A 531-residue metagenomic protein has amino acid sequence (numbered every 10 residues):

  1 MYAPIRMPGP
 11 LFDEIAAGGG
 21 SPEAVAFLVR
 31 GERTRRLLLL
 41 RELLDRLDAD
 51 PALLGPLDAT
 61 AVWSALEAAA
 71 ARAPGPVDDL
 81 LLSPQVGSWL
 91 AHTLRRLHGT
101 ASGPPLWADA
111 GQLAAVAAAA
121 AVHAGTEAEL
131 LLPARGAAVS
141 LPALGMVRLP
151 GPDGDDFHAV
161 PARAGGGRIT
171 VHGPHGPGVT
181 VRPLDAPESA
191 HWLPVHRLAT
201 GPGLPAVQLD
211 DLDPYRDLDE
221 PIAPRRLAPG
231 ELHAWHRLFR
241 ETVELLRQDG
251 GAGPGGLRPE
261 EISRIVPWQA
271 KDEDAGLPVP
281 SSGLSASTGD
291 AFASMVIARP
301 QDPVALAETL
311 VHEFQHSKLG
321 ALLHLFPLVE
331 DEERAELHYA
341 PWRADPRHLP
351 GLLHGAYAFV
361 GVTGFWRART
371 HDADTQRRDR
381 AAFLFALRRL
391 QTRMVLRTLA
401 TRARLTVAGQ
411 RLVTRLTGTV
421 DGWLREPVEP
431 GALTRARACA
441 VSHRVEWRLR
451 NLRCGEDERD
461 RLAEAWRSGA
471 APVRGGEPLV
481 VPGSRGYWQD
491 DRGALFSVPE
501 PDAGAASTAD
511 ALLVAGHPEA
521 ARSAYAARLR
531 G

Functional and structural regions predicted by a protein language model:
M1-K271, G289, S294-A298, A386-G531: Type-3 copper protein
H233, Q301, A305, D345-L353 (+3 more regions): Short, solvent-exposed segments of well-ordered alpha helices
G251-A252, L257-L284, F292-A293, V304-L310 (+2 more regions): Polybasic, glycine- and aromatic-enriched phosphate-binding surface used to engage nucleic acids
G255-R264, F326-E332, H371-F385: Short, glycine/acidic-rich hinge or "gate" loops at secondary-structure transitions that mediate conformational
P280, S287, P300-T309, S317-R347 (+1 more regions): Post-HEXXH active-site segment of zinc metalloproteases
L322-L323, R334-Q376: Post-HExxH zinc-binding segment in Zn-dependent metallohydrolases
R347, R367-A381, L390-T401: Long, C-terminal catalytic modules of enzymes
